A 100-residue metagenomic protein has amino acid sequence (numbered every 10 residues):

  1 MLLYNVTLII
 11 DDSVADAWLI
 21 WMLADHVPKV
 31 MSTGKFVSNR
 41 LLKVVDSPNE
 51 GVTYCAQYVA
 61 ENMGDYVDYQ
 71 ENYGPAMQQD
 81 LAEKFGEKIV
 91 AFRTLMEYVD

Functional and structural regions predicted by a protein language model:
M1-L3, V37-S38: Short, flexible segments with low predicted structural confidence
L2-L8, C55: Active-site-flanking beta-strand signature of metal-NTP-handling nucleotidyl enzymes and homologous cyclase-like
T7, R40-L42, T94: Residues in well-ordered beta-strands of folded domains
V14-R40, A76-Q79: Short amphipathic alpha-helical segments
T33-V37, V52-T53, V59-L95: An amphipathic, aromatic/His-enriched active-site/gating alpha helix that lines ligand/cofactor pockets
V45-N49: A short beta-turn/loop motif at secondary-structure boundaries
E97-D100: Short, low-order "capping/linker" segments at domain edges
